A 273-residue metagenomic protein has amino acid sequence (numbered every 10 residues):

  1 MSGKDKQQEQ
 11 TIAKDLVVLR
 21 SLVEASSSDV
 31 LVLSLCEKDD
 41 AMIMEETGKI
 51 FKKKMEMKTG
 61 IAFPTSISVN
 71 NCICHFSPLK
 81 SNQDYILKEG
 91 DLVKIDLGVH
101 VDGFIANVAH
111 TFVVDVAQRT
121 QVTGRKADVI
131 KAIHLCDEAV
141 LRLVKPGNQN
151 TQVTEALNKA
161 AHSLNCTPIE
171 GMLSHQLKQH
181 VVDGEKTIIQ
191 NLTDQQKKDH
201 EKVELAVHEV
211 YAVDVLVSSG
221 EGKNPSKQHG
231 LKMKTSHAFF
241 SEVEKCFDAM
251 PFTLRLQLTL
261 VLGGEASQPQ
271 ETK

Functional and structural regions predicted by a protein language model:
M1-K273: Active-site neighborhoods and metal-handling regions in enzymes and metal-associated proteins
